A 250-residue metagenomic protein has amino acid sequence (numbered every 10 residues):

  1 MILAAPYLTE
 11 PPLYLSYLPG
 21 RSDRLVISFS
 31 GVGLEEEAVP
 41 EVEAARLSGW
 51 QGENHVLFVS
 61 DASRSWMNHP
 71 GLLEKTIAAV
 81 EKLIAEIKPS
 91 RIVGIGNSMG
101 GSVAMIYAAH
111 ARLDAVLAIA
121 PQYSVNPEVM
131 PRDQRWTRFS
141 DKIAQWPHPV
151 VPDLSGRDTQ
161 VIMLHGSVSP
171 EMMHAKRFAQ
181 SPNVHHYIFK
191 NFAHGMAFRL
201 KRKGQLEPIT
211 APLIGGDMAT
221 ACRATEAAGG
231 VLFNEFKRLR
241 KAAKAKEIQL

Functional and structural regions predicted by a protein language model:
M1-E53: Short, surface-exposed "cap/lid" segments of acyl-processing enzymes
W50-S63: Conserved alpha/beta-hydrolase
N68-I87: Alpha/beta-hydrolase active-site loop
I87-S98: Alpha/beta-hydrolase fold nucleophile elbow
G96-H110: Glycine-rich nucleophile elbow surrounding the catalytic serine of serine-hydrolase chemistry
A118-E128, S167: Active-site nucleophile loop of the alpha/beta-hydrolase fold
D133-R199, E207-P208, I214-A219, T225: The feature captures the conserved acid-bearing segment of alpha/beta-hydrolase catalytic domains
R202-L250: Catalytic active-site module of serine/aspartate enzymes centered on a nucleophile-bearing elbow/loop
